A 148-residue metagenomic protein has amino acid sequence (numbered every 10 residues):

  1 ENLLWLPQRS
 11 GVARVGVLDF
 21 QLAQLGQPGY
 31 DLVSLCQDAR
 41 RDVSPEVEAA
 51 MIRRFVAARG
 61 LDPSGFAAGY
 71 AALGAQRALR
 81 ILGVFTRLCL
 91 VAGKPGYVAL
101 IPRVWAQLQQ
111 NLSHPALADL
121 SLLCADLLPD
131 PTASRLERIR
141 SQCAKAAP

Functional and structural regions predicted by a protein language model:
E1-Y30, D42: Active-site acidic catalytic loop and adjacent metal/ATP-binding pocket of ATP-dependent phosphoryl transfer enzymes
L3, F55, D130: Localized chelating/binding microdomains that coordinate divalent metal ions or stabilize phosphate-bearing
Q8-A13, A58-G65, D130: Short, glycine- and charge-enriched coil/turn segments that flank and shape catalytic ligand pockets
Q21-L25, A67-A75: Secondary-structure capping and boundary motifs in well-ordered enzyme cores
L25-D62, A75-A92, V104-L112: Active-site activation/catalytic loop segments of kinase-like enzymes and analogous catalytic loops in related
F66-A71, G93-Y97: Residue-level recognition of alpha-helical structural elements
G83-P148: ATP/Mg2+ or Mg2+-diphosphate-binding catalytic cores that bind nucleotide phosphates or diphosphates via glycine-rich
